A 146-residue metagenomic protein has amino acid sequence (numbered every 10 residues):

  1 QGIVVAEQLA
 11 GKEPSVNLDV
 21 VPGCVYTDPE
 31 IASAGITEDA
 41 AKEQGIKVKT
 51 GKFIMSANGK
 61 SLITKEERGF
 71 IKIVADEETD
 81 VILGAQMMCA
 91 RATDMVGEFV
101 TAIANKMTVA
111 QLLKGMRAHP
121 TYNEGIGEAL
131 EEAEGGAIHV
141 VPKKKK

Functional and structural regions predicted by a protein language model:
A10, P14, G23-K146: Flexible, glycine-rich terminal cap/loop adjacent to redox cofactors in electron-transfer oxidoreductases
N17-D19: Acidic/histidine metal-binding catalytic segments
